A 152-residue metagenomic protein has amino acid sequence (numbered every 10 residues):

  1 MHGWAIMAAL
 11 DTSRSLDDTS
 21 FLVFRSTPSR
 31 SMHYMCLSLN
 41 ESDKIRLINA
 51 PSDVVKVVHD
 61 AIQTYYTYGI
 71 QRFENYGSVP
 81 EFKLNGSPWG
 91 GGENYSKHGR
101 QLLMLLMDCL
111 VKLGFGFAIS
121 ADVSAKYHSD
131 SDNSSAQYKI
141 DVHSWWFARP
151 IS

Functional and structural regions predicted by a protein language model:
M1, A5-L10, R25-S26, T64 (+1 more regions): Long compositionally biased, domain-poor regions of proteins
T12, N40, N49-D53, V123 (+1 more regions): Short, flexible beta-strand-to-coil junctions
S15-D17, K126-Y127: Short secondary-structure capping/turn micro-motifs that flank functional sites
T19-P28: Short, structured interface segments
F21, K44, S144: A residue-level signal for beta-strand positions that form part of recognition/binding surfaces within mature
T27-P80: Surface-exposed interaction/gating patches
